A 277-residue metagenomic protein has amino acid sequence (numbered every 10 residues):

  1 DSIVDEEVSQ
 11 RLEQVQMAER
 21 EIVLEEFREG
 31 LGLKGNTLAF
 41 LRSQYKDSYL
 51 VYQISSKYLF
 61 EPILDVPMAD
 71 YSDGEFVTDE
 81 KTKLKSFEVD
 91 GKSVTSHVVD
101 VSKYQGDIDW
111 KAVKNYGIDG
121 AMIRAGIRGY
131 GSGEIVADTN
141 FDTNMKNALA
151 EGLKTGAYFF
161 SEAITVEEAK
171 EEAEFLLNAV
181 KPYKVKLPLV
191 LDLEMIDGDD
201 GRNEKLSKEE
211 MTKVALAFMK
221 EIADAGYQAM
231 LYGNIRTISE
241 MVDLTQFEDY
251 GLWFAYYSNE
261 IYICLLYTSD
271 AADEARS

Functional and structural regions predicted by a protein language model:
I3-Y116, R124: Boundary/entry segment of secreted carbohydrate-active catalytic domains
F60-P67, L84-V89, A121, K154-A157 (+3 more regions): Generic detector of short, locally flexible boundary/turn motifs and exposed helical patches
D90-V94, K114-G117, L149-E151, P182-V185 (+3 more regions): Extracellular/periplasmic catalytic domains that process cell-envelope and extracellular macromolecules
T95-N115, M122-V214: Substrate-binding cleft of extracellular glycoside hydrolase catalytic domains
N144, F218, T268: Aromatic/hydrophobic pocket-lining residues that form π-stacking "cages" and hydrophobic walls in ligand
G152, V180, M219, A275-R276: Generic helix-packing signal
V185-L265: Catalytic domains of cell-wall/extracellular-matrix polysaccharide-remodeling enzymes, centered on de-N-acetylation
Y267-R276: Single conserved hydrophobic/aromatic residue that forms the stacking wall/gate of nucleotide- or nucleobase-binding
